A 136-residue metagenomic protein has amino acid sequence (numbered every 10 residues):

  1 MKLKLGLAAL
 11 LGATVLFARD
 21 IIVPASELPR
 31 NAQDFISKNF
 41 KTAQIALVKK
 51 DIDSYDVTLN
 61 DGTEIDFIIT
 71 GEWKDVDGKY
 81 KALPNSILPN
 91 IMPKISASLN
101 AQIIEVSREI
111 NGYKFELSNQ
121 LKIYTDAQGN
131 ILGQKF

Functional and structural regions predicted by a protein language model:
K2-G6, F17-F136: Long, terminal "pre-/pro-" and other extracytoplasmic accessory regions that lie outside the mature folded/catalytic
